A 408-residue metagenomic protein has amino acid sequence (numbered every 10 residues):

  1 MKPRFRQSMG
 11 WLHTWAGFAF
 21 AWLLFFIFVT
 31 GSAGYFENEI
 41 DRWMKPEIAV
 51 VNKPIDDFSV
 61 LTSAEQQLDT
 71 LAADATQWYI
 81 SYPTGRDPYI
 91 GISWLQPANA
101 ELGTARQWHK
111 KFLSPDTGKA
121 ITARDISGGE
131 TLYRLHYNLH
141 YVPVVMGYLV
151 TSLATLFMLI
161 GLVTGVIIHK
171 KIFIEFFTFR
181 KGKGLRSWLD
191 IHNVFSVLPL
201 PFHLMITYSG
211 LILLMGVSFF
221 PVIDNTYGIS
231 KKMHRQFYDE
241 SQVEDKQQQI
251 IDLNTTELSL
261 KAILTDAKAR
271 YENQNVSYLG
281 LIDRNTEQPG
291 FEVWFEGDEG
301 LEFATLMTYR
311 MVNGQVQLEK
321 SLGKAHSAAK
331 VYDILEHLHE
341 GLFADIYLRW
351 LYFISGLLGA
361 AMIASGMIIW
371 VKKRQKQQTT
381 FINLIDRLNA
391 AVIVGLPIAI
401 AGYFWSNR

Functional and structural regions predicted by a protein language model:
M1-R408: Conserved histidines in hydrophobic membrane contexts and catalytic metal-binding motifs
